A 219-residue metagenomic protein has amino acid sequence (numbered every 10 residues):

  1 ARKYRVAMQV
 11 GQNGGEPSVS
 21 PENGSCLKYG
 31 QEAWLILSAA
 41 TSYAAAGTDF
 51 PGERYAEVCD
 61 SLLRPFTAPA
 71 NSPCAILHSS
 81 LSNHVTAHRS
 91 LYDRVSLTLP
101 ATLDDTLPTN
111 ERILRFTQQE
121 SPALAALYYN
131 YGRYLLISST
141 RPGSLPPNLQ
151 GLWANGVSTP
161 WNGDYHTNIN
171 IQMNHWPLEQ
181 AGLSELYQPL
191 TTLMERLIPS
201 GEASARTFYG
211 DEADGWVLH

Functional and structural regions predicted by a protein language model:
A1-H219: Aromatic-residue-lined binding/catalytic grooves and analogous aromatic/hydrophobic interfacial grooves in multimeric
